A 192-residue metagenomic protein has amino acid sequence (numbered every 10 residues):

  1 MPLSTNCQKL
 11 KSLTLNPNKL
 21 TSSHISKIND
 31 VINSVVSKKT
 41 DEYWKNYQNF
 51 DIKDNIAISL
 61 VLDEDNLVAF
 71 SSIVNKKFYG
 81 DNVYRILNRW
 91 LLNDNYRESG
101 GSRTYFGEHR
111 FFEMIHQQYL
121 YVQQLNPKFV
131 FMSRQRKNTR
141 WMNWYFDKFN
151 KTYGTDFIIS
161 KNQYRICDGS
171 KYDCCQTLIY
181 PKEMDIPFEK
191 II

Functional and structural regions predicted by a protein language model:
M1-N46, I191-I192: Short amphipathic alpha-helix that is part of the acyltransferase structural core
K27, V31-V35, Y121, W144 (+1 more regions): Charge-rich, solvent-exposed alpha-helical interaction surfaces
I28-N93: A conserved beta-strand-loop-helix scaffold within acyl/acetyltransferase catalytic domains
R97-V122: Conserved acetyl-CoA-binding loop-helix of GNAT-fold acetyltransferases
L120-R136: Conserved GNAT acetyl-CoA-binding A-motif
F131-F146, Q163: Conserved beta-strand-loop-alpha-helix junction that forms the acyl-donor binding cleft
W144-K161: Conserved acetyl-CoA-binding loop of GNAT-fold acetyltransferases
I158-I192: C-terminal "cap" of GNAT-fold acetyltransferases
